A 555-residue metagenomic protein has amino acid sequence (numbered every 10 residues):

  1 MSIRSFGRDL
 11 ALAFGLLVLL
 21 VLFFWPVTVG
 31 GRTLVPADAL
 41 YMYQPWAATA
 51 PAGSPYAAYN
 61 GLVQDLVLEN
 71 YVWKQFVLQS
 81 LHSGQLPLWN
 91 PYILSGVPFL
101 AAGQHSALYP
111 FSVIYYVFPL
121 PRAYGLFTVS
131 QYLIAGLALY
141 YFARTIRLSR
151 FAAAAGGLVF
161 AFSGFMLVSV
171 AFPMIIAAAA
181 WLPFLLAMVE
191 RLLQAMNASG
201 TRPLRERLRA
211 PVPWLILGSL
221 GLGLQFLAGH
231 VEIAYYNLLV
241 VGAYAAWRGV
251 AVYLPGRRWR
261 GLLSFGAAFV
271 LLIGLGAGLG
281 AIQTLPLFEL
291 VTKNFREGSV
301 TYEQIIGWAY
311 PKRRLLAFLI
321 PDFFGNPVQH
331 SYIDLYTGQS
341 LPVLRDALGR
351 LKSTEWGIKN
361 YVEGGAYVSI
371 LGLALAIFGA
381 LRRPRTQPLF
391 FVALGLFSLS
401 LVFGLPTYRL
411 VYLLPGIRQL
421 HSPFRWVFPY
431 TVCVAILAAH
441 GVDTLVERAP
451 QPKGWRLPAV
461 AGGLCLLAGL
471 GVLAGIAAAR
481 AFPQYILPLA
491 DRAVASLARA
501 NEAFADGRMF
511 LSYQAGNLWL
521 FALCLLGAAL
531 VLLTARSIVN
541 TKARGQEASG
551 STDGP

Functional and structural regions predicted by a protein language model:
M1-L12: N-terminal membrane topogenic signal
D9, G15, F172-A180, L192-L193 (+6 more regions): Contiguous transmembrane helix-bundle modules in multi-pass membrane proteins
A11-Q64, L271-L287, F397-S400, L470-A474: Transmembrane signal-anchor helices characteristic of membrane glycosylation enzymes that use polyprenol
V21-G30, L81, A102, I114-R122 (+8 more regions): Membrane-interface helix-loop junctions at the exits of transmembrane helices
V27-I146, F151-W181, F324-V362: Active-site lumenal/periplasmic loops and adjacent helix-entry segments of GT-C-fold, multi-pass membrane
L40-Q79, G278-G379, G475-C524: Periplasmic/ER-lumenal interhelical loops and adjacent helix-loop junctions in multi-pass membrane proteins
G103-A107, G125-L137, G364-I377, Y430-A438 (+1 more regions): Hydrophobic alpha-helical transmembrane segments
G136-I146, R150-M196, R207-V252, F265-L287: Membrane-embedded helix bundles of polyisoprenyl
